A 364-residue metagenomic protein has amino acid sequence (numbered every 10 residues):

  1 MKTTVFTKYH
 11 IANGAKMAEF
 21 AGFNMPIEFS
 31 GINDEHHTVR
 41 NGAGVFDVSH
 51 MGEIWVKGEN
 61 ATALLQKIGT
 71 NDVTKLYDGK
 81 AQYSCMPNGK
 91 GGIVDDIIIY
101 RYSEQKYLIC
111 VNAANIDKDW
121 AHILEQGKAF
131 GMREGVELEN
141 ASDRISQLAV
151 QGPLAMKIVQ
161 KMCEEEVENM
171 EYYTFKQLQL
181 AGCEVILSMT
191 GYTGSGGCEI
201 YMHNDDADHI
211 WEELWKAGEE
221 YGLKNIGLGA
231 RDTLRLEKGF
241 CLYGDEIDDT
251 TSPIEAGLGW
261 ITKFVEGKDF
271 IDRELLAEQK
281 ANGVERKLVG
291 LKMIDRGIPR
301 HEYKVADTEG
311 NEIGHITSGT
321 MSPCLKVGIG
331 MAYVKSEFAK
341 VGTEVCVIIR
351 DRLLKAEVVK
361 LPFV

Functional and structural regions predicted by a protein language model:
M1-I27, N33, Y102-V364: Conserved, structured C-terminal
M1-P87, G92-V94: Acidic, proline/glycine-enriched N-terminal capping motif
I98-I99: Glycine-rich, Trp-frequent "lid" loop and neighboring beta-strands that shape and gate the flavin cofactor pocket
